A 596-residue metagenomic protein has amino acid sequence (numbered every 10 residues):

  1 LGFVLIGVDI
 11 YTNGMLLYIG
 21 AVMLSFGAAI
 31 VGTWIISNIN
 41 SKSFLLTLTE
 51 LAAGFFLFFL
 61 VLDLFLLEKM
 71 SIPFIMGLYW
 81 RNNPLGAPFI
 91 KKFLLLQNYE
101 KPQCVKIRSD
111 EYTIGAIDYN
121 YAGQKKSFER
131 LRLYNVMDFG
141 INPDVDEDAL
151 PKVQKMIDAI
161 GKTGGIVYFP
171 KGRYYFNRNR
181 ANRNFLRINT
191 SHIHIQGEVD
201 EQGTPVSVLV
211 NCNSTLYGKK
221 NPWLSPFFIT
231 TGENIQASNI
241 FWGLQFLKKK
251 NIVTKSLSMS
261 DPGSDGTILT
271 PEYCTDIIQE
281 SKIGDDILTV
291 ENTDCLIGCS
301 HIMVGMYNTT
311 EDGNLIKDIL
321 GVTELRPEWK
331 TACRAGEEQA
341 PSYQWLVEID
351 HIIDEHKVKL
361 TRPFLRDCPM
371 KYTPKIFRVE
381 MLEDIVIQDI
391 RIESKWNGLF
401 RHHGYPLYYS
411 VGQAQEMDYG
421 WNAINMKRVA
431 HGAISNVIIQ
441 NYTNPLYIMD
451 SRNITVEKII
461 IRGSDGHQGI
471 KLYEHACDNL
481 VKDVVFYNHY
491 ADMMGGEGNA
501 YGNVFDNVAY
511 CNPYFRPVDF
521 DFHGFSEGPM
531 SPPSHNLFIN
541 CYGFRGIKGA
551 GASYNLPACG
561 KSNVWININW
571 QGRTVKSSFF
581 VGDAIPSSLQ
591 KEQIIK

Functional and structural regions predicted by a protein language model:
G2-I39: Membrane-embedded alpha-helical segments of integral membrane proteins
F44-K69: Internal/C-terminal transmembrane anchor helices
K69-Q413, G420, V581-K596: Extracellular "leader-to-stem" segments immediately downstream of a signal peptide or signal-anchor in secreted/lumenal
K91, L95, T267-P271, Y514-K596: Extracellular beta-rich repeat passengers
M137, P170, N177, N189 (+18 more regions): Feature marks extracellular polysaccharide-active and adherence modules
F169, H194-E198, A237, T254 (+9 more regions): All-beta strand scaffolds that present successive hydrophobic residues in beta-strands
R178-R180, T204-V206, C212-S214, W396-H402 (+7 more regions): Short glycine/acidic-rich loop motifs that flank beta-strands on beta-rich extracellular proteins
P341-L346, H351, V358-T373, F377-Q388 (+3 more regions): Beta-propeller domains
